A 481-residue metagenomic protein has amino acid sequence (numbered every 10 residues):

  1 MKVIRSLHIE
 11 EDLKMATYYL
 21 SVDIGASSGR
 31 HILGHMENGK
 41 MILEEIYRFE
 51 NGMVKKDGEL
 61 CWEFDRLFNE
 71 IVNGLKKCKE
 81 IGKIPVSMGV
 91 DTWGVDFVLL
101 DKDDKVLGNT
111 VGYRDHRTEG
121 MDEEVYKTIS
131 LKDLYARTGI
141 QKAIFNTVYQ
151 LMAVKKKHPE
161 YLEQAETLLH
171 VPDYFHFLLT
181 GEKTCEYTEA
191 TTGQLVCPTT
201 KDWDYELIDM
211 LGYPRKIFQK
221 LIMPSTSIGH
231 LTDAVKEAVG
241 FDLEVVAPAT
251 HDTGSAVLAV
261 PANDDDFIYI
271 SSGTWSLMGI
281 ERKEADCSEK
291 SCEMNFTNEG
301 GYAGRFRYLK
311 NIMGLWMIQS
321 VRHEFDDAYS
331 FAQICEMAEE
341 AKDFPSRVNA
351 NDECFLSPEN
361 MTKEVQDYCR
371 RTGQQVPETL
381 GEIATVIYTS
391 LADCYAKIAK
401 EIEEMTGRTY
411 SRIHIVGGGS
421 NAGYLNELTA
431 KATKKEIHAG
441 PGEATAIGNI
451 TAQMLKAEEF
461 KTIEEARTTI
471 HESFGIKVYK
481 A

Functional and structural regions predicted by a protein language model:
K2-G108, A136, Q164, K236-V245 (+2 more regions): N-terminal glycine/serine-rich phosphate-binding loop of ATP-dependent small-molecule kinases, especially carbohydrate
L20-S21, L33, Y126-G139, Y149-H170 (+7 more regions): Active-site core segments that coordinate phosphate-bearing ligands/cofactors across diverse enzyme families
K56, E80-Y113, T138-F145, H176-C197 (+1 more regions): Short beta-strand-loop/turn "lid" adjacent to the catalytic site in phosphate-handling enzymes
L60-F68, I140, I144, L221-S225 (+2 more regions): Short acidic-aromatic active-site loops that bind/stabilize oxyanions
I84-T92, T167, K220, R408-G417: Short glycine-rich phosphate-binding loop at a beta-alpha junction
D91-V95, P224-S225, S272-W275, R412-S420: Glycine-rich beta-strand-to-loop/alpha-helix junction loops that act as flexible
V111-T128: Short alpha-helix plus adjacent loop in nuclease-associated cores
